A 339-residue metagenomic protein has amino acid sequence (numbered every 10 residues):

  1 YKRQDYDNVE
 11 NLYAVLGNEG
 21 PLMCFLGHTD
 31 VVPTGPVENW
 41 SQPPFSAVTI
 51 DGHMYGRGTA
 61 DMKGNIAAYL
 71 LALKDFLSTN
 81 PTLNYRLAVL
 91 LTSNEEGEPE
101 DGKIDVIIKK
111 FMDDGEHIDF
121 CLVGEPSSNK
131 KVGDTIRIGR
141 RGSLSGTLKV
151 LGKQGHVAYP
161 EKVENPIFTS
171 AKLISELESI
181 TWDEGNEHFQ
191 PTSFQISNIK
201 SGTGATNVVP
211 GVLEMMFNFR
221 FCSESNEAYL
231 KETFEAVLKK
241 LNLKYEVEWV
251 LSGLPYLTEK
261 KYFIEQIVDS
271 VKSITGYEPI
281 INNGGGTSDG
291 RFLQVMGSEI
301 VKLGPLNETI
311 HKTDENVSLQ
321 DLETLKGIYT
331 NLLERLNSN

Functional and structural regions predicted by a protein language model:
K2-P21, S41-V48: A non-catalytic alpha/beta surface segment that caps or lines the substrate-entry region of metallo-dependent hydrolase
R3-Y6, G58-M62, I281-G286: Active-site nucleophile and cofactor-binding loops and adjacent substrate-binding regions of central metabolic enzymes
L22-A88, D321: Active-site metal-coordination/substrate-binding segment of hydrolases, especially metallo-dependent peptidases
M23-F25, L90, F120-L122, E299-L303: Hydrophobic/aromatic beta-strand patches that form the interior of the parallel beta-sheet core in alpha/beta enzyme
T29-V31, H53, L90-K103, G124-S128 (+3 more regions): Acidic, glycine-rich active-site loops and adjacent beta-strand->loop/helix elements that engage anionic groups
M62-G139, N337: Acidic/histidine-rich catalytic neighborhood of metal-dependent amide-processing enzymes
P126-K131, I138, L144-N339: Metal-dependent amide/peptide-bond hydrolase catalytic core, centered on the "pita-bread" metallohydrolase fold
